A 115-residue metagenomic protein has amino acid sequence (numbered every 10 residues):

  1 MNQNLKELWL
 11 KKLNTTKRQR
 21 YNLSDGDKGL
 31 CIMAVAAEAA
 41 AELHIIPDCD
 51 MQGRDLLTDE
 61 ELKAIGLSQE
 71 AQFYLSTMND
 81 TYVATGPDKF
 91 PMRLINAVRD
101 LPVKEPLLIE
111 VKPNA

Functional and structural regions predicted by a protein language model:
M1-G29, A37-A115: Domain-length accessory/inserted modules outside core catalytic folds
